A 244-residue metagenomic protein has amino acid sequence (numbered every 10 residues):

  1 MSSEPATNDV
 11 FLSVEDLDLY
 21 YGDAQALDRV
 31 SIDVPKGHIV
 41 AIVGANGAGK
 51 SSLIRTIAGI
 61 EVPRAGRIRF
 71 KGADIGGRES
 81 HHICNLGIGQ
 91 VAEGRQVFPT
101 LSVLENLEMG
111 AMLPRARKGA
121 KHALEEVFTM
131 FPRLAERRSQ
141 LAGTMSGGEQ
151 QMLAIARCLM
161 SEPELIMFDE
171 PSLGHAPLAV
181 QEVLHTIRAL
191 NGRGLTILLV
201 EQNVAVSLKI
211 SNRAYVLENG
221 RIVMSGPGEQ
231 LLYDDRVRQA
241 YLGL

Functional and structural regions predicted by a protein language model:
S2-L244: Glycine-rich phosphate-binding loops of nucleotide-dependent enzymes
